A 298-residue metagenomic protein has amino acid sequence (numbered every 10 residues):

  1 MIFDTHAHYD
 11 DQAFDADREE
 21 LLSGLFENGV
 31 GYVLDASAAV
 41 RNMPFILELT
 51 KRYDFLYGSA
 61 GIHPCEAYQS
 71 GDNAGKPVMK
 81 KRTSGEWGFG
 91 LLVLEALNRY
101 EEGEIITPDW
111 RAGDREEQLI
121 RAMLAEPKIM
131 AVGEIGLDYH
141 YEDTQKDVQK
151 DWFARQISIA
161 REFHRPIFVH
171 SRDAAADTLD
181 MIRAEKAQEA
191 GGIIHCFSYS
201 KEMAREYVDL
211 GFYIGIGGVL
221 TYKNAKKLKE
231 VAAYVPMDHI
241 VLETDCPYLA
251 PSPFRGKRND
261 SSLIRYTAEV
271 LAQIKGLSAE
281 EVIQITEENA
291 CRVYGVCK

Functional and structural regions predicted by a protein language model:
M1-K298: Mid-domain alpha/beta scaffold segments of enzyme catalytic cores
